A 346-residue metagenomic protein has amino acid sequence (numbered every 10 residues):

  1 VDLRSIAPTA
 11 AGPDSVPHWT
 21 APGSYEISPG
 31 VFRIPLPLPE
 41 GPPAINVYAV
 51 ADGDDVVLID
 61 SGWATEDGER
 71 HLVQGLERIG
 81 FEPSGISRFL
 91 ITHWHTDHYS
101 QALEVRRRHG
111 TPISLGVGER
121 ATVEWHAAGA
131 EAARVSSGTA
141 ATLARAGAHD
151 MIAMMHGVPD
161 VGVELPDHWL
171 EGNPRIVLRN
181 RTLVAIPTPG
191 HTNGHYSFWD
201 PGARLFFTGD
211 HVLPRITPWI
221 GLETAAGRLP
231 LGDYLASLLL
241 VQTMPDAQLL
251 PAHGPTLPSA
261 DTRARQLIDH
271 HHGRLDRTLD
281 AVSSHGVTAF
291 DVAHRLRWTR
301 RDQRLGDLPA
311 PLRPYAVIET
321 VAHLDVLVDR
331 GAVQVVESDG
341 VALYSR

Functional and structural regions predicted by a protein language model:
V1-D14, D280-R346: C-terminal regulatory/interaction regions
A21-I79, G85, S197-P214: Conserved beta-strand hairpin/beta-sheet module of binuclear metal-dependent hydrolase folds, prominently
G30, H253, T278, L327: Residue-level signal for inorganic ion chemistry
P43, A64-R70, G75-V177: Active-site HxH/HxHxD metal-binding segment of metal-dependent hydrolases
V56-L58, W63-T65, M151-H168, R175 (+1 more regions): Metallo-beta-lactamase
T92-H98, G116, P189-H191, H195 (+2 more regions): Histidine-centered divalent metal-coordination motifs
R107, T188, V328: Short, contiguous alpha-helical
T111, H271, L275-L279, V317: Short, leucine-enriched amphipathic alpha-helices that occur as contiguous helical runs
